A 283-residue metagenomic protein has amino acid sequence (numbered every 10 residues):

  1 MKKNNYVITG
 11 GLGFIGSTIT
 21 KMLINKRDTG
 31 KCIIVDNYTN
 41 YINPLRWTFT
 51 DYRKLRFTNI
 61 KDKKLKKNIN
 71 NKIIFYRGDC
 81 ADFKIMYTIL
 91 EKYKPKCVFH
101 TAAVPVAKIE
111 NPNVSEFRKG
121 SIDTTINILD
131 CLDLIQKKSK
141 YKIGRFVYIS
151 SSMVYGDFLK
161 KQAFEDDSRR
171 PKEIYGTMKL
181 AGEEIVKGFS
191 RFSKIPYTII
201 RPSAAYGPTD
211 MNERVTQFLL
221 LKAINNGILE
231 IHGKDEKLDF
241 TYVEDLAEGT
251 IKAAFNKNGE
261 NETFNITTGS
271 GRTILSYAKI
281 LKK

Functional and structural regions predicted by a protein language model:
M1-R201: N-terminal Rossmann-like NAD(P)+-binding domain of SDR-like oxidoreductases, especially those catalyzing
I19, A247-A254, A278-L281: Hydrophobic "lid"/C-terminal helical patch of Rossmann-like NAD(P)-dependent dehydrogenase/epimerase domains
T29, L180, A205-F218, G227 (+4 more regions): Glycine/proline-rich active-site loop of Rossmann-fold NAD(P)-dependent oxidoreductases
N43-T48, F158-K161, D210-E213, E244 (+1 more regions): Short aromatic-enriched loop/helix-cap "lid" or pocket-rim segments at secondary-structure transitions that line
A81, V154-Y155, A205-G207, E236 (+1 more regions): Conserved sequence/active-site signature of Rossmann-fold short-chain dehydrogenase/reductase
D133, S190, I224, A254-F255: Protein kinase-like catalytic domain
A181, I185, F189, L219 (+2 more regions): Hydrophobic alpha-helix immediately C-terminal to the catalytic Tyr-X-X-X-Lys motif of short-chain
